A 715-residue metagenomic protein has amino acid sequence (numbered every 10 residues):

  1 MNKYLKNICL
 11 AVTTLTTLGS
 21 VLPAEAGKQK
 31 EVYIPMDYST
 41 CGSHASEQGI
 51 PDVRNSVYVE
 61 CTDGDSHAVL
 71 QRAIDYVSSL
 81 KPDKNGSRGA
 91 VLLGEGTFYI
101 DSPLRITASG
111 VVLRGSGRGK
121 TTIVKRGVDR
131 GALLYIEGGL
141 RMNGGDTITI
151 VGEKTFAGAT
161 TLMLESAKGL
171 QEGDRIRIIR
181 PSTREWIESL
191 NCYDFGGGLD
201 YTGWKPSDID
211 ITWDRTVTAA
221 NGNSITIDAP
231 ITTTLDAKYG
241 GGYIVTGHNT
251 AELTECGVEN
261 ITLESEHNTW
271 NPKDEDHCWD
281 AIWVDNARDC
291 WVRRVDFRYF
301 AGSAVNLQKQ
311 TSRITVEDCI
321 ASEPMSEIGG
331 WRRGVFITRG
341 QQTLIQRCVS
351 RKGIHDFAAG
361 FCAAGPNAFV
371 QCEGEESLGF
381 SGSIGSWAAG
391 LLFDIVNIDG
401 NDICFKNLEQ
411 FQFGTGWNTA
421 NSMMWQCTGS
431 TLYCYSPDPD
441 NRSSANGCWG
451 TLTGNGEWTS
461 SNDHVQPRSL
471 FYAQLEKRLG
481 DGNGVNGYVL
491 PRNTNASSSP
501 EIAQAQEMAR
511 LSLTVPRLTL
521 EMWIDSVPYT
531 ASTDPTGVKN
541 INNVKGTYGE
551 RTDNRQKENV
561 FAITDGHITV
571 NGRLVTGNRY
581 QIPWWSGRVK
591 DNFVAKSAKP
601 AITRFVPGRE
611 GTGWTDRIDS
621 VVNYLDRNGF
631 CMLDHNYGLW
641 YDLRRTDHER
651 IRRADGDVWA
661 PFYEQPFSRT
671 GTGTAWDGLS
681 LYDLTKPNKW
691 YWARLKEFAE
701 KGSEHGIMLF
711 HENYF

Functional and structural regions predicted by a protein language model:
K3-L10, T14, L18, L22-N271 (+1 more regions): Extracellular "leader-to-stem" segments immediately downstream of a signal peptide or signal-anchor in secreted/lumenal
Q71-D83, Y99-A108, L113, I123-V124 (+6 more regions): Short, T/G/N/S-enriched strand-turn elements that build extracellular solenoid repeat scaffolds
L92, Y99, R105, V112-R114 (+16 more regions): Extracellular beta-strand solenoid repeats
G110, G119, T254-S265, R288-Y299 (+6 more regions): Right-handed parallel beta-helix
V128-M142, A159-T160, K238-H248, P272-W283 (+5 more regions): Extracellular beta-strand/beta-solenoid scaffold signature
D174, R180-D214, T218-A220, E259-L344 (+1 more regions): Right-handed parallel beta-helix
C372, D394-R573, N578-I582, G587-V589 (+3 more regions): Catalytic domains of carbohydrate-active enzymes that cleave complex glycans
Q556-F715: Active-site mouth of glycoside hydrolases
